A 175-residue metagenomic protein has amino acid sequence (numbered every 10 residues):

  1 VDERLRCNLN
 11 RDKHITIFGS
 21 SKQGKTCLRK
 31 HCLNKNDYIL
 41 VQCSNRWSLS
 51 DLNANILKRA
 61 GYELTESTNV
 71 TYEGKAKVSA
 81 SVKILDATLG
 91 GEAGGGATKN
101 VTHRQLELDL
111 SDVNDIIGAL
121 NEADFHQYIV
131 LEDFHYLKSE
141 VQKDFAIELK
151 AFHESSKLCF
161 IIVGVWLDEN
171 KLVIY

Functional and structural regions predicted by a protein language model:
D2-I129, Y136-K143, K157-L158, G164: P-loop NTPase nucleotide-binding core
I56, A146-L149, V173: Hydrophobic alpha-helical segments
F145-K157: Conserved catalytic/switch belt of AAA+ P-loop NTPases
D168-Y175: Short regulatory helix/loop adjacent to the ATP-binding pocket of P-loop NTPases
